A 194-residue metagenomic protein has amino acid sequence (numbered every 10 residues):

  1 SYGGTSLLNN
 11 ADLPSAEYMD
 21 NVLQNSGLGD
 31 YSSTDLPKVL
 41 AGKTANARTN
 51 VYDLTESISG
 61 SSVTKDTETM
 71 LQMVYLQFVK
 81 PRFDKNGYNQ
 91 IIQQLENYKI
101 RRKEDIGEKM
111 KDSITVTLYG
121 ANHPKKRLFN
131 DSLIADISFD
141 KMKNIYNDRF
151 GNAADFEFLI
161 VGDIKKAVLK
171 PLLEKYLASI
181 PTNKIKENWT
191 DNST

Functional and structural regions predicted by a protein language model:
S1-Q24, L28-K80, I92-I100, I106-D136 (+1 more regions): M16 family metallopeptidases and their MPP-like homologs
Y146-D148: A generic local secondary-structure boundary/capping motif
N152, E157-T194: An aromatic/glycine/proline-enriched structural segment found at the starts of mature extracellular/organellar domains
